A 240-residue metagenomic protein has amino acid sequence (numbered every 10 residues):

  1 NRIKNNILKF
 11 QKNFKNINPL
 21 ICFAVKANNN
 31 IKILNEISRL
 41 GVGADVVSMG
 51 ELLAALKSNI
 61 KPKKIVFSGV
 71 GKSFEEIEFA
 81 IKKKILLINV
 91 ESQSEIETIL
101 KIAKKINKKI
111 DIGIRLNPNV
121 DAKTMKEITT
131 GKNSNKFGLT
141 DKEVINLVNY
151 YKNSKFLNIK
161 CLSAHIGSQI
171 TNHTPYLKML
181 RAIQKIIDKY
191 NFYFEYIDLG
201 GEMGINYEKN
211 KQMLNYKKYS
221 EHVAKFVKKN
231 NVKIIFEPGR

Functional and structural regions predicted by a protein language model:
N1-P19: An N-cap/entry alpha-helix motif that binds or orients negatively charged groups
R2, L139, E143, N215: Soluble or luminal CAZymes and related metallo-dependent hydrolases
K4-N6, V25-N28, S220-E221: Short, motif-level signal for alpha-helix interfacial/capping segments enriched in acidic residues and aromatics/proline
F10, Y151, V223-F226: Broad structural signal for hydrophobic residues in well-ordered alpha-helices, predominantly aliphatic
P19-Y196, I205: Active-site-proximal beta-alpha core segment in soluble small-molecule metabolic enzymes
S168-R240: C-terminal active-site-proximal or functional interface alpha/beta core segments in diverse enzymes
